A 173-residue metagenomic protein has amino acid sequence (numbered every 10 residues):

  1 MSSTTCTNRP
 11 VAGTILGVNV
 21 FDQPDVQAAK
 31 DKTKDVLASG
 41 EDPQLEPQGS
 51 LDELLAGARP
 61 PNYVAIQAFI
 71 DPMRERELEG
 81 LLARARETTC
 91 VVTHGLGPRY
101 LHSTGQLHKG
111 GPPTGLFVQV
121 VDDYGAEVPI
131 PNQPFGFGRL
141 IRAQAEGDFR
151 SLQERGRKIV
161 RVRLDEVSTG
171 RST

Functional and structural regions predicted by a protein language model:
M1-T173: Phosphate-moiety recognition in structured ligand-binding domains
